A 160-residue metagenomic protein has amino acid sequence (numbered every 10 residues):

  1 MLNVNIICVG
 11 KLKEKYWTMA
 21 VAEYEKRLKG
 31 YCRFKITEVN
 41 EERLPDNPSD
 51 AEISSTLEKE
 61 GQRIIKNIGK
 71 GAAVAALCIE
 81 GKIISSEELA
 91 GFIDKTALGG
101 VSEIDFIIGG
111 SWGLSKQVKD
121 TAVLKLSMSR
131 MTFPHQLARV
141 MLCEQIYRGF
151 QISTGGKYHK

Functional and structural regions predicted by a protein language model:
M1-L28: N-terminal beta1-alpha1 ligand-phosphate binding loop
N3, S102-F106: Loop/turn-to-beta-strand initiation segments
I7, K35-T37: General small-molecule cofactor/ligand-binding pocket signal
L12, I79-K82, G110-G113: Short glycine-rich anion-binding loops that position phosphate/pyrophosphate groups of nucleotides and phosphorylated
C32, G71-A72, A122: Short, well-ordered alpha-helix to beta-strand connector turns
I36, V74-A76, K125: Conserved beta-strand scaffold positions in the cores of enzyme catalytic domains, especially in NTP/NDP-utilizing
N40-S102: S-adenosyl-L-methionine/SAH cofactor-binding core of RNA-modifying enzymes
W112, K116-K160: Structured adenosyl-cofactor binding patch, chiefly the S-adenosyl-L-methionine
